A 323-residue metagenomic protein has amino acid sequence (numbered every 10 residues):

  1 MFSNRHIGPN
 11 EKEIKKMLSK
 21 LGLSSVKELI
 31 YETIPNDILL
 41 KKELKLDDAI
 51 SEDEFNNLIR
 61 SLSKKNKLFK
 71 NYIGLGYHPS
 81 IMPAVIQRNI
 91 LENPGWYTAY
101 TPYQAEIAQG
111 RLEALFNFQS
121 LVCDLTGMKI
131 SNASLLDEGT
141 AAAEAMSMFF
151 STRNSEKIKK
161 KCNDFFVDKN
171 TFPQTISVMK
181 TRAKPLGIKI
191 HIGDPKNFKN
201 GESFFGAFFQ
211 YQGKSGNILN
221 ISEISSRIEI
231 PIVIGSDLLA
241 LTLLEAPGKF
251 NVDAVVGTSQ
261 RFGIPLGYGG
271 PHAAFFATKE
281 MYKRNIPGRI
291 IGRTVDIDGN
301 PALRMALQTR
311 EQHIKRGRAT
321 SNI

Functional and structural regions predicted by a protein language model:
L29, G248-I264: Conserved active-site segment immediately N-terminal to the catalytic lysine that forms the internal aldimine
L29, V122, M179-K180, A207 (+2 more regions): Buried hydrophobic positions in well-ordered alpha/beta secondary-structure cores of metabolic enzymes
I34-N117, C123: N-terminal entrance/gating region of PLP-dependent enzymes' catalytic architecture
I81-G95, Y100-E202: PLP-dependent aspartate aminotransferase-fold enzymes
L186-K189, I224-S236: Short beta-strand/loop segments at the ligand-binding rim of alpha/beta enzyme cores
S203-F204, I230, F250-V255: Glycine-enriched alpha-helix->loop->beta-strand junction motifs that scaffold or abut catalytic
Q212-E229, L239-G248: Active-site core of PLP-dependent enzymes with the aminotransferase class I/II
F262-I323: Active-site C-terminal subdomain of aminotransferase-like
